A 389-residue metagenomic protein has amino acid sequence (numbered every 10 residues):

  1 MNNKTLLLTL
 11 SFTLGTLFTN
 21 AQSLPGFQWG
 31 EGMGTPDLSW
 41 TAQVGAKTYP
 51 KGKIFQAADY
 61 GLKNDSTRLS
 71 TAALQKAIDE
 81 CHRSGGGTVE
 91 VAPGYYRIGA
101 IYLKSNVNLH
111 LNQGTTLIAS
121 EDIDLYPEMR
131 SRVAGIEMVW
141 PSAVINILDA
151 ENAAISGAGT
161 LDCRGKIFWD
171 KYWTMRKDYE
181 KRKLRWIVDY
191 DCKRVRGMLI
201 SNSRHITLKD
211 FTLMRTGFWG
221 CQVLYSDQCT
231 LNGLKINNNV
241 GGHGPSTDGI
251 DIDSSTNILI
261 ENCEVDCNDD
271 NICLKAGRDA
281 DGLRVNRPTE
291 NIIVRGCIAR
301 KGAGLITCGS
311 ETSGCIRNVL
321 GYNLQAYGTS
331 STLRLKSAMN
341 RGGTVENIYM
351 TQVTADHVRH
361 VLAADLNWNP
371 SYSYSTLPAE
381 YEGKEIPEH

Functional and structural regions predicted by a protein language model:
N2-E90, Y95-N108, N112-N202, K209 (+4 more regions): Extracellular "leader-to-stem" segments immediately downstream of a signal peptide or signal-anchor in secreted/lumenal
F12, T48, H82, A100 (+15 more regions): Sterically constrained small-residue positions within well-ordered secondary structures of folded domains
I78-H82, R97-N106, L208-D210, W219-Y225 (+5 more regions): Short, T/G/N/S-enriched strand-turn elements that build extracellular solenoid repeat scaffolds
G99, R164, G282, V358 (+1 more regions): Glycine/Thr-rich phosphate-binding loops of Rossmann-like dinucleotide-binding domains
A100-L103, T116, S120-E121, A143-L148 (+9 more regions): Glycine-rich beta-solenoid repeat tracts in large extracellular/virion proteins
Q113-G114, E151-T160, R204-R215, D227-V240 (+7 more regions): Right-handed parallel beta-helix
D122-I123, R130-R132, T207, N347 (+2 more regions): Mature catalytic domains of secreted/periplasmic carbohydrate-active enzymes
L333, M339-H389: C-terminal structural cap/anchor segments
